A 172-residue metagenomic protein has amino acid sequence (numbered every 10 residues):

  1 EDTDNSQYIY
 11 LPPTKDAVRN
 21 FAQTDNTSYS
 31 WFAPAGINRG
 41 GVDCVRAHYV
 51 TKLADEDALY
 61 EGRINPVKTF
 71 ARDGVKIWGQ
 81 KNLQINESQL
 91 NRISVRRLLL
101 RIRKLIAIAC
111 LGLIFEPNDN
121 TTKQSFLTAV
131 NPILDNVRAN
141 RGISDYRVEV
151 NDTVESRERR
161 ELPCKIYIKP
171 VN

Functional and structural regions predicted by a protein language model:
E1-N172: Structured, hydrophobic secondary-structure cores that serve as assembly/anchoring elements
